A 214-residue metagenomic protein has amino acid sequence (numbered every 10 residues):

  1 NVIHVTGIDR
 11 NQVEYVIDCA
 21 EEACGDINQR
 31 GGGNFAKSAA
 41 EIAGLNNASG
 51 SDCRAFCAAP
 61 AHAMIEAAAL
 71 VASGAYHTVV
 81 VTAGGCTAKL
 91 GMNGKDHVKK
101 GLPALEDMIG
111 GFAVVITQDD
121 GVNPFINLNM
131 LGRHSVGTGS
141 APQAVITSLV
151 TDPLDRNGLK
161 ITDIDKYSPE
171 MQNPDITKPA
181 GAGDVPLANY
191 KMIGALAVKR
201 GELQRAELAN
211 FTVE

Functional and structural regions predicted by a protein language model:
N1, K95-I161: Condensing-enzyme catalytic core mediating Claisen C-C bond formation in acyl metabolism
V2-Y15, L149-K166, D184: Phosphate/pyrophosphate-binding loops at sites that engage ATP/ADP/AMP, CoA/4′-phosphopantetheine, polyphosphate
H4-N28, G33-E41, N47-S49: Membrane helical hairpin/interfacial module
R10-E14, N46-S49, S73-V79, G110-G111 (+2 more regions): Short coil/turn connectors at secondary-structure junctions
E22-G33, S51-G74, Q143, S168-E214: Claisen-condensing/thiolase-fold acyl-transfer catalytic domains that form or cleave C-C bonds in fatty acid
Q29-G44, A83, K89-N93, T117-P124 (+1 more regions): Acidic-glycine-rich active-site phosphate/pyrophosphate-binding loop
S73-M108: Flexible, glycine-rich active-site loops centered on histidine and acidic residues that chelate a metal or position
G85-C86, M130-S135, S168-D175: Glycine-rich beta-alpha junction loops
